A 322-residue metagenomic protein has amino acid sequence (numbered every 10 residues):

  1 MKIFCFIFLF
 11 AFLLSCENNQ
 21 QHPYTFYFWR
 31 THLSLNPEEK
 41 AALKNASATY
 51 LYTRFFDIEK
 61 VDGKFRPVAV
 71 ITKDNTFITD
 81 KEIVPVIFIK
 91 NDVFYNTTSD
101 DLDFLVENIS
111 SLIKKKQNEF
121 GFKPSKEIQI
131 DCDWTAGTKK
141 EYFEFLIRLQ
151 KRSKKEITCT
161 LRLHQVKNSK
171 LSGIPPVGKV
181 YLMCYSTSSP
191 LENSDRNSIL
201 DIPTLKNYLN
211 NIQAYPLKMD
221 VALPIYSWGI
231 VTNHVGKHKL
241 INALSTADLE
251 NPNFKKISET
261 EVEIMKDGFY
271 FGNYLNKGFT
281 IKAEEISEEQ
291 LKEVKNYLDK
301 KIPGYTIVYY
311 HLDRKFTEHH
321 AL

Functional and structural regions predicted by a protein language model:
M1-I7: Sec-dependent signal peptide recognition, specifically the positively charged N-region followed immediately by
L13-S15: C-terminal motif of bacterial Sec signal peptides marking the signal peptidase cleavage site
F26-W29, E59-V61, F65-L182: Chitinase-like catalytic core of GlcNAc-active glycosidases
S34-K60, K115-G121: Catalytic domains of carbohydrate-active enzymes, especially glycoside hydrolases
Y50-Y52, Q129, Y181, V308: Conserved beta-strand positions in the central sheet of alpha/beta enzyme cores
I147-L244: Substrate-binding surface in catalytic domains of secreted glycosidases
T232-E293: Glycan-binding loop/region signatures in secreted carbohydrate-active enzymes
Y309-L322: Acidic/aromatic/glycine-rich contiguous surface patches that form carbohydrate-binding/processing clefts and analogous
